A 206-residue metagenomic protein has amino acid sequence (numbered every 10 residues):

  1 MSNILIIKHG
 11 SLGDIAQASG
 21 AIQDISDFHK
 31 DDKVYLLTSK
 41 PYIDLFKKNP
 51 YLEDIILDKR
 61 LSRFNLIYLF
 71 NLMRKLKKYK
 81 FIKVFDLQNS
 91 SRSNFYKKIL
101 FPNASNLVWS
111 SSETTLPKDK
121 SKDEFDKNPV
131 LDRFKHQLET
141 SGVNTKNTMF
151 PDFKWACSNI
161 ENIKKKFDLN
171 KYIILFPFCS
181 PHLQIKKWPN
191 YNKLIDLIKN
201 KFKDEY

Functional and structural regions predicted by a protein language model:
M1-Y206: Catalytic machinery of carbohydrate-active enzymes, primarily nucleotide-sugar-dependent glycosyltransferases
